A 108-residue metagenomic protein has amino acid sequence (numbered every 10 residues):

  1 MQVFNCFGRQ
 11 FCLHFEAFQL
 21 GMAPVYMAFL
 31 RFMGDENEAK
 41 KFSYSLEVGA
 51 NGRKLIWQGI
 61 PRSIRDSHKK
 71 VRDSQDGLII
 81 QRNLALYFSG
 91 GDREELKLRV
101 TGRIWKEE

Functional and structural regions predicted by a protein language model:
M1-E108: A structural signal for beta-rich interaction modules in eukaryotic proteins
